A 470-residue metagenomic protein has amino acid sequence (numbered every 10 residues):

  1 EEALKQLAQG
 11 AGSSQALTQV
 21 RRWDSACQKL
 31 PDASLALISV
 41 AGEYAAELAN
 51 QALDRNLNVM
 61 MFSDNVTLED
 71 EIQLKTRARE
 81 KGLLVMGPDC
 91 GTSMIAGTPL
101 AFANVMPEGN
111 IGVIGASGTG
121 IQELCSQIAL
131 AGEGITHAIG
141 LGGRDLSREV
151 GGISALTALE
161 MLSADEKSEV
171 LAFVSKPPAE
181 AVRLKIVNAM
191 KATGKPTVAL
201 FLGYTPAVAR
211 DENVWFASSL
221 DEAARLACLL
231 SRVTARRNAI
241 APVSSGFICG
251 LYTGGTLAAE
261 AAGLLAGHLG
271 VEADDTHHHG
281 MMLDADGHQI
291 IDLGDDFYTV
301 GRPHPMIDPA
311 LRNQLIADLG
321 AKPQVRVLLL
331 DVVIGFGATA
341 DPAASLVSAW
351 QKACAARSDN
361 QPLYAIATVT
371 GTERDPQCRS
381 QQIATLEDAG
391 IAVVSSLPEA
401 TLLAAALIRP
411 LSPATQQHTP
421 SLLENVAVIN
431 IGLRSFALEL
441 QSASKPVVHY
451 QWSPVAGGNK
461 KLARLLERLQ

Functional and structural regions predicted by a protein language model:
E1-Q9, S13, D32, H418-Q470: Acidic/polar, glycine-rich intrinsically disordered N-terminal extensions of enzymes
E1-T415: Catalytic-core regions of core metabolic enzymes, especially those transforming organic acids/acyl-group intermediates
